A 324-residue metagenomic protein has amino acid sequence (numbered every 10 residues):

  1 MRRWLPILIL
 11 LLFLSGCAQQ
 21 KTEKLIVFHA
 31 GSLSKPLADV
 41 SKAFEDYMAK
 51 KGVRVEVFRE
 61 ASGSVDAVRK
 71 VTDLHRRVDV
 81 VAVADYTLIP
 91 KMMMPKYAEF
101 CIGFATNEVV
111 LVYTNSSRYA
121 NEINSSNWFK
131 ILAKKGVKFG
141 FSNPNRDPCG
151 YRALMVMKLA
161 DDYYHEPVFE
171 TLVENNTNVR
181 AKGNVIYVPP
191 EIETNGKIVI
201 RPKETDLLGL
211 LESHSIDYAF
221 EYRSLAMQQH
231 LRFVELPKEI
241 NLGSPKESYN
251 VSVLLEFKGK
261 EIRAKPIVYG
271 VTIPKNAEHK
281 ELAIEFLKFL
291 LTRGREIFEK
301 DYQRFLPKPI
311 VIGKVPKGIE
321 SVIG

Functional and structural regions predicted by a protein language model:
M1-K21: Secretory targeting signatures
C17-L74, D85-Y86, M93-M94, T114-G324: Exported/periplasmic ABC-transporter solute-binding proteins
E60, I102-G103: Short beta-strand
R76-V78: Short acidic/histidine-rich motifs immediately flanking catalytic phosphotransfer sites in two-component signaling
K96-I102: Central helical "cap/lid" subdomain
A105-N107, P266-I267: Short, solvent-exposed loop/turn segments at the edges of secondary structure
